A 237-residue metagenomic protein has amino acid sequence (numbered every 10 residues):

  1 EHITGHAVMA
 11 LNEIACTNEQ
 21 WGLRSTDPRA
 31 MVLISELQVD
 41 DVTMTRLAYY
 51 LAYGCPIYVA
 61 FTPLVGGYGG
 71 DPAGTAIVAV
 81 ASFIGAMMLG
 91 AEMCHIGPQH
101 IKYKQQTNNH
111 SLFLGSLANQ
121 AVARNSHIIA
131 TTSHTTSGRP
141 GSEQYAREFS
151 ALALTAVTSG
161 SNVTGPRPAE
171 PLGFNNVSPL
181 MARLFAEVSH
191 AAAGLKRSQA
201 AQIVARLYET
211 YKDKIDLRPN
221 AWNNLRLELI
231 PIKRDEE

Functional and structural regions predicted by a protein language model:
E1-N162, P168-N175, A182-H190: Helix-rich catalytic cores of soluble enzyme domains
G70-P72, S178-P179, T210, D235-E236: Intrinsic-disorder/low-complexity, polar/charged segments
V188-E237: Long, compositionally biased intrinsically disordered regions
